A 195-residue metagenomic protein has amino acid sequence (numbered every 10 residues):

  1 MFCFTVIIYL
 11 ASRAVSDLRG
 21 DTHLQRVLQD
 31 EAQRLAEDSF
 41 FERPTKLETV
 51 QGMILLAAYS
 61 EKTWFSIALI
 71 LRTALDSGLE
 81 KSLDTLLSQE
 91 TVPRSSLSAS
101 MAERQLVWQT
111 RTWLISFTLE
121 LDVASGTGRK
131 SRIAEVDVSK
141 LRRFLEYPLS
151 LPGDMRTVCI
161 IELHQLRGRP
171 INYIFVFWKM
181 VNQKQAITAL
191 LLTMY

Functional and structural regions predicted by a protein language model:
M1-Y195: Acidic, Ser/Thr-rich, low-complexity intrinsically disordered regions in fungal proteins
